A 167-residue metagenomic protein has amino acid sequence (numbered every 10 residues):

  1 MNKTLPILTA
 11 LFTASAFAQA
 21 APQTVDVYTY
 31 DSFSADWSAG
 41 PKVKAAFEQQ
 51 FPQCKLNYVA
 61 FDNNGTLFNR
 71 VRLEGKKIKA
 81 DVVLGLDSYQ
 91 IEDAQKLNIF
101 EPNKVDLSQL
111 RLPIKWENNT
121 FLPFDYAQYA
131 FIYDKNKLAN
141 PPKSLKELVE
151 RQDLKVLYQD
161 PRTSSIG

Functional and structural regions predicted by a protein language model:
M1-A18: Gram-negative bacterial Sec-dependent N-terminal signal peptides
Q19-V25: Cleaved targeting-peptide boundary
D26-N57: Short, polar/charged alpha-helical segment
Y30-G40, N64, K79-G167: Extracytoplasmic ligand-binding site segments that recognize negatively charged/polar headgroups
Q49-A60, K77-K79, K155: A local structural motif
A60-N69: Short helix-initiation/N-cap motifs at beta->coil->alpha
N69-K77: Short, well-structured alpha-helical segments in soluble
